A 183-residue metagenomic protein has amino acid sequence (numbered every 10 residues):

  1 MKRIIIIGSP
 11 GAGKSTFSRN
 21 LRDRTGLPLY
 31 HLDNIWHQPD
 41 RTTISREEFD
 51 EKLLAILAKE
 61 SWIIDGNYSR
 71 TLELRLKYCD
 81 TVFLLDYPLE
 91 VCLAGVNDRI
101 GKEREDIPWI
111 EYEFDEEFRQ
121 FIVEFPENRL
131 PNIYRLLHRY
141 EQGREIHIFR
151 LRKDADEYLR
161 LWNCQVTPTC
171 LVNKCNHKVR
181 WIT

Functional and structural regions predicted by a protein language model:
R3: Walker A (P-loop) ATP-phosphate-binding motif of ABC ATPase nucleotide-binding domains
I6: Hydrophobic anchor at the beta1->P-loop junction of P-loop NTPases
P10: The conserved Walker
K14: Conserved lysine of the Walker
F17: Hydrophobic positions on the alpha1 helix immediately C-terminal to the Walker A/P-loop
P28-V82, Y87: Conserved nucleotide-sensing/catalytic segment adjacent to the nucleotide-binding pocket in NTP-handling enzymes
Y87-N132: A glycine- and Lys/Arg-enriched "phosphate-lid" helix/loop adjacent to the NTP-binding pocket of small-molecule kinases
E124-T183: NTP-dependent small-molecule kinase module
